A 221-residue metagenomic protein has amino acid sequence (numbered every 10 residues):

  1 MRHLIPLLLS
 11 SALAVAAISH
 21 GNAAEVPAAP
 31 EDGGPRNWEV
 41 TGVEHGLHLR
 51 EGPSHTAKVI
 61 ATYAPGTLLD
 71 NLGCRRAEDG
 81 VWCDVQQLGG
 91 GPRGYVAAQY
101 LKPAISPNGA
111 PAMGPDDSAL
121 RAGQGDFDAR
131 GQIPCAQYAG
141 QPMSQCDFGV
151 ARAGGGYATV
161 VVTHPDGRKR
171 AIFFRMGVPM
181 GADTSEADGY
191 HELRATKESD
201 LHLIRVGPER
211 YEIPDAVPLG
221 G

Functional and structural regions predicted by a protein language model:
M1-L4: Positively charged n-region of N-terminal signal peptides that target proteins for export
P6-A16: Bacterial N-terminal signal peptides
A24-G34, C83-G123: Boundary regions of SH3-family modules and the immediately adjacent low-complexity/disordered segments in eukaryotic
P53-K58: Short alpha-helix capping/helix-loop boundary micro-motifs
I60-Q99: SH3/SH3-like beta-barrel superfamily modules
G90-Y100, R170-F174, E212-P214: A short macromolecule-binding patch
A119, L193-G221: C-terminal partner/receptor-binding element of secreted or periplasmic proteins
Q137-T184: Mature extracytoplasmic domains of secretory-pathway proteins
